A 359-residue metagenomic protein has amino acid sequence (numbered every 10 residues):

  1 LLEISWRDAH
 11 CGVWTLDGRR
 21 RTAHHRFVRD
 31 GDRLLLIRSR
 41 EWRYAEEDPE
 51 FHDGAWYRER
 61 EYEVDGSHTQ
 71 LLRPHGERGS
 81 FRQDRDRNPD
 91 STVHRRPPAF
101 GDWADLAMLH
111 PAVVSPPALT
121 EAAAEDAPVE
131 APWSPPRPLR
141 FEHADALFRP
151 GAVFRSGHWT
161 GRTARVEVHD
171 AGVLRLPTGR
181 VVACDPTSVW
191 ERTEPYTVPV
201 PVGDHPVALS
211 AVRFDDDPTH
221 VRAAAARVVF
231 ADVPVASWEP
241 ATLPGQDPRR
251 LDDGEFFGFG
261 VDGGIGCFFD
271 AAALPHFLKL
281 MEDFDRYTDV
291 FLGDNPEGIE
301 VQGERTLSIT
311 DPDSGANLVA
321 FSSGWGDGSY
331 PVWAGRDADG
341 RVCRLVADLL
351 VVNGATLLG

Functional and structural regions predicted by a protein language model:
L1, T92-W325, S329-G359: N-terminal domain-onset segments
L1-V13: N-terminal targeting and processing segments
L2, T22-R26, P49: Beta-strand elements of repeat-based all-beta scaffolds
D8-H10, R20, D32-L34, G66 (+2 more regions): Residue-level signal for glycine
H10-L16, L35-R38, R58-R60: A structural detector for short beta-strand units
D17-T22, E41-A45, G76-E77, W325-D327 (+1 more regions): A short, sequence-level motif marking secondary-structure junctions
R19, V64-D65, D337-G340: Short acidic-glycine loop/turn motifs at beta-strand connectors
E41-V129: Long terminal segments
